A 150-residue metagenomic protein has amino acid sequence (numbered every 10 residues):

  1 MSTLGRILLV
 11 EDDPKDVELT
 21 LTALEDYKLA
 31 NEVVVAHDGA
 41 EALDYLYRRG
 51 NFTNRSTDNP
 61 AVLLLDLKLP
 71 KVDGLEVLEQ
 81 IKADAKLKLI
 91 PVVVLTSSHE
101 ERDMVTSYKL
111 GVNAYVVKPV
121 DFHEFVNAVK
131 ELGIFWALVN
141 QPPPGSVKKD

Functional and structural regions predicted by a protein language model:
E11: Conserved acidic carboxylate
L21-T22, V35-V62: Acidic, metal-coordinating helix/loop segments flanking the phosphotransfer/catalytic sites of two-component signaling
E41, V120-G133, Q141-V147: C-terminal output helix
D66, T96: Active-site residues of response regulator receiver
L69-V72, I81: Hydrophobic residue at a beta-alpha junction that N-caps the helix immediately following a catalytic beta-strand/loop
P70, K88, E100: The feature encodes the CheY-like receiver
N113: Short, glycine/charged-rich "phosphate-handling" switch motifs in NTP-dependent and phosphotransfer domains
